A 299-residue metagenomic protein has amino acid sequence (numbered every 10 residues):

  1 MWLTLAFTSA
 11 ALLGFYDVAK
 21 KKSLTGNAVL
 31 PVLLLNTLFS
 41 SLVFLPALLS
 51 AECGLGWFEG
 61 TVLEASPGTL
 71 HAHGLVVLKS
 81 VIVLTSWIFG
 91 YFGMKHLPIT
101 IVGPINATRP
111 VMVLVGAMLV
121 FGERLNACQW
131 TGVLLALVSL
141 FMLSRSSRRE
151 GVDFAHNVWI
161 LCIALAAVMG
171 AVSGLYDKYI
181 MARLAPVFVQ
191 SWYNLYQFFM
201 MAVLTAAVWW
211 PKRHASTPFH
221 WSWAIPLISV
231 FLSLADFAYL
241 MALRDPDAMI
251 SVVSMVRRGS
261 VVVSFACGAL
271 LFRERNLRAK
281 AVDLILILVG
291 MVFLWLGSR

Functional and structural regions predicted by a protein language model:
M1-F7, T108-V168, K178, R275-R299: Juxtamembrane helix-loop boundary signature in multi-pass membrane transporters
M1-K21, T25-V81, W87-L97, R145-C162 (+4 more regions): Membrane-interface interhelical linkers
M1-L12, E64-I82, G122-V138, A164 (+2 more regions): Structural signature of hydrophobic alpha-helical transmembrane segments
L12, I82, R109, M169 (+3 more regions): MFS transmembrane alpha-helix packing/gate-lining sites
V32-L33, V102, V189: Juxtamembrane helix-start motifs in multi-pass secondary transporters
F39-V43, I105-L119, Y196-V203, A235 (+3 more regions): Alpha-helical transmembrane segments of compact multi-pass small-molecule transporters, enriched in specific families
S41-L55, V113-C128, A167-A182, F231-A248 (+1 more regions): Hydrophobic alpha-helical transmembrane segments in multi-pass integral membrane proteins
M169-A215: Aromatic-anchored, glycine/proline-accented short structural segments that stabilize local strand-turns or short
